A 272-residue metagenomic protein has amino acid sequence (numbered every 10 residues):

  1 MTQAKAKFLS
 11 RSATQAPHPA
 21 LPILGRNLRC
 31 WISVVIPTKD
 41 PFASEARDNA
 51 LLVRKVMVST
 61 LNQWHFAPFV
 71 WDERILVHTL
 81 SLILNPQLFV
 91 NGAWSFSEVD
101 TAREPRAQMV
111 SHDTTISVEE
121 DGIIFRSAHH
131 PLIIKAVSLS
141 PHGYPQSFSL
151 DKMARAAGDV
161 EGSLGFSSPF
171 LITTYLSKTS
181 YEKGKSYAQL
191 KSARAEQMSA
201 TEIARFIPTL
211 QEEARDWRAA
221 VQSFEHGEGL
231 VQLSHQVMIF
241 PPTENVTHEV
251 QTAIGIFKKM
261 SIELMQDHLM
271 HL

Functional and structural regions predicted by a protein language model:
M1-L272: Extended, folded cores of ATP/NTP-driven motor/assembly subunits in large transport and secretion machines
